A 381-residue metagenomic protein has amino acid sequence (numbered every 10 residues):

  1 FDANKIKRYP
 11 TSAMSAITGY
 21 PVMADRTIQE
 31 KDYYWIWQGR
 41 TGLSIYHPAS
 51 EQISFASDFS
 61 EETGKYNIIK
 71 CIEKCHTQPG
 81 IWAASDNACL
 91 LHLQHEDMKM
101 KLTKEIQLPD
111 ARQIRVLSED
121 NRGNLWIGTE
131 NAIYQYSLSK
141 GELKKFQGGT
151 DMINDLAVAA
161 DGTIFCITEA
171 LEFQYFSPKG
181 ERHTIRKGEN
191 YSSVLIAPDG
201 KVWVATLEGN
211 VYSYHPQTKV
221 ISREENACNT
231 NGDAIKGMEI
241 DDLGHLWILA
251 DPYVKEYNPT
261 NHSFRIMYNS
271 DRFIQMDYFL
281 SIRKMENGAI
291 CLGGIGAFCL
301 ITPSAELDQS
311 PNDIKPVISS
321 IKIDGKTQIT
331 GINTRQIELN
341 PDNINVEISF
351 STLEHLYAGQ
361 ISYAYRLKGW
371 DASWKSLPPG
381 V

Functional and structural regions predicted by a protein language model:
F1-D25, T41, S60-Y66, P109-D110 (+5 more regions): Residue-level "micro-hotspots" composed of small/polar
F1-K5, H47-E51, Q94-M98, S137-G141 (+4 more regions): Short loop/turn segments that connect beta-strands within beta-propeller blades
D2-A13, V22-I28, I36-T41, P48-E51 (+9 more regions): Acidic, proline/glycine-rich low-complexity intrinsically disordered segments
K7, S54, K101-T103, K144 (+3 more regions): A structural motif specific to WD40 beta-propellers
R26-K31, K74-Q78, E119-R122, V158-D161 (+3 more regions): Residue-level detector of Asp-centered blade-edge/turn motifs that repeat once per structural unit in beta-propeller
Y33-W37, G80-A83, N124-W126, I164-C166 (+3 more regions): Conserved beta-propeller blade signature
G39-L43, D86-L90, E130-Y134, E169-F173 (+3 more regions): Loop/turn residues immediately N-terminal
L102, E142, V220, I318-I321: A structural signal for short, hydrophobic beta-strand segments that form beta-sheets in beta-rich/all-beta domains
